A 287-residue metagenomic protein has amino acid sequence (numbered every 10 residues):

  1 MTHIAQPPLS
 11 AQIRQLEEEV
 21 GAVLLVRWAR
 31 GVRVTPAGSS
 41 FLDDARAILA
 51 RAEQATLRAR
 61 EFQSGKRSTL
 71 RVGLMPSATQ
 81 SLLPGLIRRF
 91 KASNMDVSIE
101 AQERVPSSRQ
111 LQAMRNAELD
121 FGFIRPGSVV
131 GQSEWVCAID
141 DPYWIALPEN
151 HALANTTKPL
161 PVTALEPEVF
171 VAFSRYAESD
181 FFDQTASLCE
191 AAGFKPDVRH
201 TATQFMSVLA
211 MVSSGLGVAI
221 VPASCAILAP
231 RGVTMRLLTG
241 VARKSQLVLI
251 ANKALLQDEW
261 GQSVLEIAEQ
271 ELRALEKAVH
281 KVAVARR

Functional and structural regions predicted by a protein language model:
E17-P36: A short LG(V/I)-centered, amphipathic sequence patch enriched for acidic residue(s) preceding the LG motif
E19-V20, F41-Q63: Alpha-helical linker/hinge and terminal dimerization helices associated with HTH transcriptional regulators
S64, S133-Y143, L147-F170, E259-G261: Flexible hinge/capping segments at coil-to-helix
R67-V130, A202: Central regulatory/effector-binding core of bacterial HTH transcription factors
A92-D96, L209, A223-G232, G240-R287: C-terminal effector-binding regulatory domain of bacterial HTH transcription factors
V105-Q110, R115-L119, I124-R125, R175-R236: Hydrophobic hinge/microswitch elements
P159-L160, V169-A192, Q257-L265, L272-A283: Secondary-structure junction motif
